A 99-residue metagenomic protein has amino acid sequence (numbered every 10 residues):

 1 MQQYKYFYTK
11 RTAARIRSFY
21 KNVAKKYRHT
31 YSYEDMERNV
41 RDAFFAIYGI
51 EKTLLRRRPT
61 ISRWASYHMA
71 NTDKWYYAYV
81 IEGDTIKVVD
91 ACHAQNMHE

Functional and structural regions predicted by a protein language model:
M1-D42: Arg/Lys-rich, positively charged N-terminal/basic patches that mediate binding to nucleic acids
R15, Y33-M36, E51-T60, W75-Y77: Generic hydrophobic/packing signal
Y31, I61-W64, G83: Solvent-exposed interaction patches of small proteins and small membrane subunits
F44-N71: A short, surface-exposed loop/turn module that caps and links secondary-structure elements
Y67-E99: Enriched for short, Lys/Arg-rich terminal
